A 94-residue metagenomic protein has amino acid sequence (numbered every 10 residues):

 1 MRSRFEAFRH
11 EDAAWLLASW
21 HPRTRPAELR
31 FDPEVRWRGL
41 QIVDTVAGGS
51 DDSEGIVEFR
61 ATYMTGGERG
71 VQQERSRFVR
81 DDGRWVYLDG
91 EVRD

Functional and structural regions predicted by a protein language model:
M1-P33: Core segments of small alpha/beta cavity-forming domains
R4, V57, W85-Y87: Structured catalytic/translocation cores of nucleotide/phosphate-coupled proteins
H10, A47-S53, R80-R84: A short, structured loop/turn motif at beta-sheet edges
H10-E11, D51, E68, R93: Exposed, flexible binding/inhibitory loops of compact, secreted disulfide-stabilized domains
W20, W37-G39, W85: Tryptophan-centered motif/residue detector
D32-V71: Surface-exposed, charged secondary-structure patches
Q73-D94: Short beta-strand edge/turn micro-motifs at domain boundaries
